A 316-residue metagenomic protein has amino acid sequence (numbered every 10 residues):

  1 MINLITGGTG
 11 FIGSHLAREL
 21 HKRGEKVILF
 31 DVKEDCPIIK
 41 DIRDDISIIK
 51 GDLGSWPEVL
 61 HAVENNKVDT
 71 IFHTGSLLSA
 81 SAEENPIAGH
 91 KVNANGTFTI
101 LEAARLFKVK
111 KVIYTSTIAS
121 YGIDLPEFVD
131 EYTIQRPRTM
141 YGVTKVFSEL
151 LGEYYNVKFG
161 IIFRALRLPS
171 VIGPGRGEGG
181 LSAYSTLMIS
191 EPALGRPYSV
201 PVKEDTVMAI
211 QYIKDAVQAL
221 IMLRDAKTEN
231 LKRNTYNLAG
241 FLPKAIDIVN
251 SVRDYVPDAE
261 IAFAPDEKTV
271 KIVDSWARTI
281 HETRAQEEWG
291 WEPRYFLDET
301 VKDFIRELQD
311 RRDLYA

Functional and structural regions predicted by a protein language model:
N3-R23: N-terminal Rossmann NAD(P)H-binding glycine-rich loop of SDR-like oxidoreductase domains
R43-G54: Rossmann-fold cofactor-recognition segment
L53-V92: NAD(P)H-binding glycine-rich loop region in Rossmannoid oxidoreductase-like domains and their noncatalytic homologs
F98-M140: Conserved Rossmann-fold NAD(P)-dependent oxidoreductase catalytic core, especially the SDR/UDP-sugar
S116-T117, E149-P174: Conserved beta-loop-beta element that borders a ligand/cofactor-binding pocket
V146, F159, V171-T186, I213-K214 (+1 more regions): Glycine/proline-rich active-site loop of Rossmann-fold NAD(P)-dependent oxidoreductases
A165-E178, L187-Q211: A conserved pocket-lining segment of Rossmann-fold NAD(P)-dependent short-chain dehydrogenase/reductase
R196, P201-E204, M208-A316: C-terminal substrate-binding subdomain of Rossmann-fold SDR/epimerase-dehydratase oxidoreductases
